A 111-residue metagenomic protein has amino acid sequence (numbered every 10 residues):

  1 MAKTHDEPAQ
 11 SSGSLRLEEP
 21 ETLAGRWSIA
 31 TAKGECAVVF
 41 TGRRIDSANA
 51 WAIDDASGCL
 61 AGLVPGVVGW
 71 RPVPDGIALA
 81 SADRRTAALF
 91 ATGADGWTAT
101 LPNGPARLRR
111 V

Functional and structural regions predicted by a protein language model:
A2-A37, P72, A99: Tryptophan-anchored aromatic micro-motifs
G25, A37-V39, I45, G66: A generic "folded-domain core" signal
A32, T41, A82-D83, P102 (+1 more regions): Surface loops and adjacent helix of pleckstrin homology
R43-D46, W51-C59: Short, conserved turn/kink motifs that form compact alpha/beta structural patches or helix kinks used as
I45, R84-A87, P105-R107: Short, surface-exposed beta-strand-loop junctions and turns on beta-sheet-rich folds
S47-W51, I77-A78, G96-T98: Hydrophobic residues embedded in beta-strands of well-ordered beta-sheets
D54-G93: Contiguous, well-ordered beta-strand patches that form the walls/edges of small beta-barrel/beta-sandwich domains
G93-V111: C-terminal partner/receptor-binding element of secreted or periplasmic proteins
